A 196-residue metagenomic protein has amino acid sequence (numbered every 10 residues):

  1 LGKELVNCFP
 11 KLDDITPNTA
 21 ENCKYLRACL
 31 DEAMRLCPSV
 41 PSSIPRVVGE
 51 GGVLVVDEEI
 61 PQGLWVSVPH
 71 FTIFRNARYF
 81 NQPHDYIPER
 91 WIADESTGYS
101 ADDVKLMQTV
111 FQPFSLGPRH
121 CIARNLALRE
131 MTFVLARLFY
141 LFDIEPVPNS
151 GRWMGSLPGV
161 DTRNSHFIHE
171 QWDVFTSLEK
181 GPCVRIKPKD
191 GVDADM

Functional and structural regions predicted by a protein language model:
L1-V40, P61-L64, I87, N149-T162: Cytochrome P450 I-helix active-site segment
S39, R75, I92, A136-I144: Short, well-ordered loop/turn and helix-capping segments at boundaries between secondary-structure elements and domains
P45-R46, P69-H70, R90, S115-L116 (+1 more regions): Active-site proximal loops enriched in glycine and acidic residues that flank catalytic Cys/His/Asp and coordinate
L54-E59, G63-H70, V110-L138: C-terminal, well-structured subdomains that either form a transmembrane helix-short loop-helix hairpin in multi-pass
V68-A101: Conserved cytochrome P450 K-helix/beta-meander segment immediately N-terminal to the heme-binding cysteine loop
Y99-P113: Active-site-adjacent bridging/hinge elements
L106-M107, H120, R124-Q171: Cytochrome P450 heme-binding "Cys pocket" and the immediately downstream C-terminal segment
V174-M196: C-terminal helix/juxtamembrane-tail motif
